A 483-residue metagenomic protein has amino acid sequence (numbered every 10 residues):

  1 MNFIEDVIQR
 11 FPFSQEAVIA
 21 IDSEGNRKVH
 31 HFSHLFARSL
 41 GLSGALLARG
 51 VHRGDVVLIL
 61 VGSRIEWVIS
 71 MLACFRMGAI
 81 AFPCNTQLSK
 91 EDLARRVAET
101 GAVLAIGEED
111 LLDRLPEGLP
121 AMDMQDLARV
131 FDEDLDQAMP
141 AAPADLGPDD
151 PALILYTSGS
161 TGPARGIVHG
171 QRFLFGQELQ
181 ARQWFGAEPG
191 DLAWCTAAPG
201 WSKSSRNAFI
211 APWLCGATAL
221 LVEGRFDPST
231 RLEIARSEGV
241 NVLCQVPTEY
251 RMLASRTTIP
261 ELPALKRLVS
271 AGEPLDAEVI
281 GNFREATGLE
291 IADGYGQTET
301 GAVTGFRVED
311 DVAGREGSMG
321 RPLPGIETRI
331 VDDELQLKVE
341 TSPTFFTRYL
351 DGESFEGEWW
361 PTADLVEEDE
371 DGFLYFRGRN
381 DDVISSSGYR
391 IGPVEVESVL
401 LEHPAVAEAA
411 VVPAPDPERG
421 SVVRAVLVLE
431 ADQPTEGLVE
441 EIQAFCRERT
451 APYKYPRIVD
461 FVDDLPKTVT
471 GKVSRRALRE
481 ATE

Functional and structural regions predicted by a protein language model:
F13-E16, Q137-Y156, P163, G186-L192: Conserved pre-ATP/AMP-binding loop-to-beta segment of ANL
V18-R64, V68-L72, S89-A94, Q171-R172: Conserved AMP-binding/adenylate-forming core of the ANL superfamily
E24, D110-P148: ANL superfamily adenylate-forming
V29-S33, A152-G176: Conserved AMP-binding A3 loop
L88, A105, A363-K454, D464 (+2 more regions): AMP-binding/adenylate-forming catalytic core of the ANL superfamily
F175-L192, P199-V242, R256: Conserved AMP-binding/adenylation subdomain of ANL enzymes
V240-Q245, A254-A313, E327: Gly/Ser/Thr-rich phosphate-binding loop
R321-G325, D332-E358, I391: Conserved ATP/PPi-binding loop(s) of AMP-dependent carboxylate-activating enzymes
